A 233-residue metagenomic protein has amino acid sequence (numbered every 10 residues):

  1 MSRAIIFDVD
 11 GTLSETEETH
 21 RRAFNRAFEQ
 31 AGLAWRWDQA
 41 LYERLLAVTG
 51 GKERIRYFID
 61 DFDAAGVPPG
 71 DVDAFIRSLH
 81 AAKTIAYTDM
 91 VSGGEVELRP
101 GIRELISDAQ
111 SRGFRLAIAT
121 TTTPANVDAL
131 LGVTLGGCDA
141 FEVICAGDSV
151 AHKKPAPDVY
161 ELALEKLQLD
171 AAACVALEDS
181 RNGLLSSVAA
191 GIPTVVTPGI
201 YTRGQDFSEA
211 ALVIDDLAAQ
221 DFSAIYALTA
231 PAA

Functional and structural regions predicted by a protein language model:
S2, S107, T123-A233: Asp-based, Mg2+/Mn2+-dependent phosphohydrolase catalytic module
S2-V9, L13-P100, S107, S111-R112: N-terminal helical cap/lid subdomain that shapes the substrate entry/recognition surface in HAD-like hydrolases
T12, T120-T122: Conserved phosphate-coupling serine/threonine residues in phosphotransfer and NTP-handling enzymes
D38-A40, P69, A119, C174 (+1 more regions): Residue-level detector of family-conserved "landmark" positions at structurally sensitive sites
G70, A74, S78, G93-P100 (+5 more regions): Residues at secondary-structure transition points
R115: Short beta-strand-loop/turn "lid" adjacent to the catalytic site in phosphate-handling enzymes
